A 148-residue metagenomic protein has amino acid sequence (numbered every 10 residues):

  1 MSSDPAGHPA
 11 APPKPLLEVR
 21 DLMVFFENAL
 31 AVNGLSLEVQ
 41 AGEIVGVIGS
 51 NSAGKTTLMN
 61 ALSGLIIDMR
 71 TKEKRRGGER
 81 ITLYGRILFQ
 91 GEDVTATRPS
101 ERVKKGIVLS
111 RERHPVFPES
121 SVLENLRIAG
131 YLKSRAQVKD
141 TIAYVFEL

Functional and structural regions predicted by a protein language model:
D4, H8-L148: Glycine-rich phosphate-binding loops of nucleotide-dependent enzymes
